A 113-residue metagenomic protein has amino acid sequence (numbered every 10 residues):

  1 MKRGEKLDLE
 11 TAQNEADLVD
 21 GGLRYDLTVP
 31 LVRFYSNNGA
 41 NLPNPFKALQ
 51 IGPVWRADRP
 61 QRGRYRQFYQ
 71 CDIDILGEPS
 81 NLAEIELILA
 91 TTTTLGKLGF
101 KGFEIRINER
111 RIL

Functional and structural regions predicted by a protein language model:
M1-L113: TRNA-recognition modules of translation machinery and tRNA-sensing kinases, especially anticodon-binding
